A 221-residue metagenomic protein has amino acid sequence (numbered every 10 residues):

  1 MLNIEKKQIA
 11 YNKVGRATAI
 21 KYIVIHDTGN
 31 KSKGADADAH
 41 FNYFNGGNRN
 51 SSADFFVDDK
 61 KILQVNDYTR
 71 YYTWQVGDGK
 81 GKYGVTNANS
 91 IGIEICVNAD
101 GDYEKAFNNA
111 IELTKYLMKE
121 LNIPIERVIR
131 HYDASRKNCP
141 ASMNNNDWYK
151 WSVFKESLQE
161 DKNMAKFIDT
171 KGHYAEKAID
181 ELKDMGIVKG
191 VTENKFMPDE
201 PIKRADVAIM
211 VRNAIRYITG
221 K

Functional and structural regions predicted by a protein language model:
M1-K7, K13-I23, A88-G92, C96-A165: Basic/polar, cationic surfaces and motifs that engage anionic cell-wall and phosphate/carboxylate ligands
M1-T86: N-terminal catalytic cores of peptidoglycan-degrading enzymes
A17, G47, V85, G101-N109 (+2 more regions): Extracytoplasmic/periplasmic, Sec-exported soluble proteins
D27, N66, L117-L121, G186 (+1 more regions): Sec/Tat-exported extracytoplasmic proteins
N50-S51, K105, N109-Y116, V153 (+3 more regions): Extracytoplasmic/secreted proteins, especially bacterial periplasmic and envelope-associated proteins
S51, N89, V191: Active-site beta-strand/loop architecture of penicillin-binding DD-peptidases
N163-K221: Short, solvent-exposed alpha-helical surface patches in non-cytosolic proteins
